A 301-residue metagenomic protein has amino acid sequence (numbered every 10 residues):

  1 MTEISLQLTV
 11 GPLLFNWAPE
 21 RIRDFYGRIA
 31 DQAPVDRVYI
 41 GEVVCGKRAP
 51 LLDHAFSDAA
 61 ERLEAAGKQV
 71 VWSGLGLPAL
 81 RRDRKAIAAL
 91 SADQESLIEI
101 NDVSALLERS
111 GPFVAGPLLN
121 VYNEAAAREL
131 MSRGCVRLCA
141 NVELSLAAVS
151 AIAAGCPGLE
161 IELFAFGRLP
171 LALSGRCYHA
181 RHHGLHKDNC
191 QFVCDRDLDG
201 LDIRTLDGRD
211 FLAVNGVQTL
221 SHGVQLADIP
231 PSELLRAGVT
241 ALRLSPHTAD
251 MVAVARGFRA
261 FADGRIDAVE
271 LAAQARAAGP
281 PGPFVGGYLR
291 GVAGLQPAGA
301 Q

Functional and structural regions predicted by a protein language model:
M1-V121, C139-A140, L146-Q301: Active-site pocket-lining/capping segments in soluble small-molecule metabolic enzymes
Y122-A127: Short, glycine/polar-rich helix-capping loops at beta-to-alpha or helix-loop-helix junctions that flank or form
R133-C135: A cross-taxonomic marker for long C-terminal extensions/tails that follow the last structured domain
